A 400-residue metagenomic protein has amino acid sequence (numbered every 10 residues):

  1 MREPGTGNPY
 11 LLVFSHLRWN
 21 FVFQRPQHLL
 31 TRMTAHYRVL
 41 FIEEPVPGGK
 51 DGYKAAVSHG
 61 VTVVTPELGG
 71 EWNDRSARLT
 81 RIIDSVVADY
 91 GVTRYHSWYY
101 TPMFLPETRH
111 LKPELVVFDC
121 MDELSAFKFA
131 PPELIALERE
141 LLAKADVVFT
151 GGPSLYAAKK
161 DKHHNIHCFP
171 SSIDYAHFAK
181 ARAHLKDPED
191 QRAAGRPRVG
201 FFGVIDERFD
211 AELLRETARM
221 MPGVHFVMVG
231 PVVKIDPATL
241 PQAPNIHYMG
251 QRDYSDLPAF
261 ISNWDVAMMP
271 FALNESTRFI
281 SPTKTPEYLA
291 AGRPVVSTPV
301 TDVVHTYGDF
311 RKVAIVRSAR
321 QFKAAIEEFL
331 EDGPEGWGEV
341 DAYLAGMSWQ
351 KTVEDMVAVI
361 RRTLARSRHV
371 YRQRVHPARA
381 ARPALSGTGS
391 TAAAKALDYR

Functional and structural regions predicted by a protein language model:
M1-G48, R219-M221, L397-R400: N-terminal subdomain of nucleotide-sugar transferases
N20-Q24, F209, S255-F260, A267-A290 (+1 more regions): Nucleotide-sugar-dependent
P131-V148: Membrane-proximal helix-turn-helix segments that form the acceptor-binding/catalytic region of lipid-linked
S154, S172-A181: Carbohydrate-associated surface elements
D190-F209, L214-A218, F226-V229, A345: Conserved donor-binding/catalytic core segment of Leloir-type glycosyltransferases
I235-A259: Nucleotide-activated donor-binding/catalytic signature segment of Leloir-type glycosyltransferases, i.e., the conserved
F310-R320, E327-P334: Conserved acidic donor-binding segment of nucleotide-sugar-dependent glycosyltransferases
P334-R362: A charged, aromatic-enriched C-terminal amphipathic alpha-helix characteristic of glycosyltransferases across folds
